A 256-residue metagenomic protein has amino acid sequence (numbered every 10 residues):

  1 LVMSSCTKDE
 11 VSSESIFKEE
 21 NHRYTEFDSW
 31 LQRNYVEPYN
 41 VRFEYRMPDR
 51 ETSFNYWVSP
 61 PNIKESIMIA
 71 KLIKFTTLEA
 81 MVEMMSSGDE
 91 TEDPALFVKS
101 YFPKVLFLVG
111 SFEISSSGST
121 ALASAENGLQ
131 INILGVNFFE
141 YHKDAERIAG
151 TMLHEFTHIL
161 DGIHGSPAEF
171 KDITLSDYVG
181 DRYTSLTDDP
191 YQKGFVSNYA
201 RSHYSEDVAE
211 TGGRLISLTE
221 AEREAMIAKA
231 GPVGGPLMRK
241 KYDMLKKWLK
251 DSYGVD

Functional and structural regions predicted by a protein language model:
V2-S5: C-terminal motif of bacterial Sec signal peptides marking the signal peptidase cleavage site
T7-E90, G235, M244-D256: Acidic/polar, low-complexity intrinsically disordered N-terminal segments immediately downstream of a Sec signal
E10, I67-L129: Auxiliary, metal-adjacent structural segments of Zn-dependent hydrolase domains
N55-K64, G135-K143, R147, G194-S202 (+1 more regions): Second-shell loop/turn segments in exported
K74, L78-V82, T157-G165, R214-A221 (+2 more regions): Sec-exported extracytoplasmic/periplasmic mature domains
E146-P167, A209: Active-site recognition of the HExxH zinc-binding catalytic motif
G162-D181: Short acidic alpha-helical/loop segments enriched in Asp/Glu that coordinate divalent cations
D177-V255: Metalloprotease/metallohydrolase-associated module, dominated by Zn2+-dependent proteases
